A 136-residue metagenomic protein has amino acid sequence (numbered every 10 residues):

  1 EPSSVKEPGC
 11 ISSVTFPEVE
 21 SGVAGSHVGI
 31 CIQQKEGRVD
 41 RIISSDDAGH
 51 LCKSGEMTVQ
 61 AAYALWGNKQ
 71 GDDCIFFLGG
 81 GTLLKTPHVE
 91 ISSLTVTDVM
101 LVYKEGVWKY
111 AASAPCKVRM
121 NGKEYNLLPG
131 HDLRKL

Functional and structural regions predicted by a protein language model:
S3-L136: Non-catalytic terminal regions with compositionally biased, polar/charged low complexity
